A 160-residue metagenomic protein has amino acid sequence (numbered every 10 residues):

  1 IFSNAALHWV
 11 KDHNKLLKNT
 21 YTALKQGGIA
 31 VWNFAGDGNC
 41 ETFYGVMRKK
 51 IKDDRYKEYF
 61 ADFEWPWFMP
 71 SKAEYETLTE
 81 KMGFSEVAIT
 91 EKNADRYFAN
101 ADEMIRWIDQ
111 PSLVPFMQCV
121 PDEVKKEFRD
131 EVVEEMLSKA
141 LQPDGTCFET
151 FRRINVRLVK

Functional and structural regions predicted by a protein language model:
F2: A conserved beta-strand element that flanks and buttresses the S-adenosyl-L-methionine
H8-V10: A short His-aromatic
N14-I29: A short glycine-rich, Lys/Arg-flanked "PGG" loop and its adjoining helix->strand segment in the class I
I29-R55: Conserved class I S-adenosyl-L-methionine
Y56-F63: A conserved pocket-lining segment of Rossmann-fold NAD(P)-dependent short-chain dehydrogenase/reductase
F63-K160: Conserved Class I S-adenosyl-L-methionine
